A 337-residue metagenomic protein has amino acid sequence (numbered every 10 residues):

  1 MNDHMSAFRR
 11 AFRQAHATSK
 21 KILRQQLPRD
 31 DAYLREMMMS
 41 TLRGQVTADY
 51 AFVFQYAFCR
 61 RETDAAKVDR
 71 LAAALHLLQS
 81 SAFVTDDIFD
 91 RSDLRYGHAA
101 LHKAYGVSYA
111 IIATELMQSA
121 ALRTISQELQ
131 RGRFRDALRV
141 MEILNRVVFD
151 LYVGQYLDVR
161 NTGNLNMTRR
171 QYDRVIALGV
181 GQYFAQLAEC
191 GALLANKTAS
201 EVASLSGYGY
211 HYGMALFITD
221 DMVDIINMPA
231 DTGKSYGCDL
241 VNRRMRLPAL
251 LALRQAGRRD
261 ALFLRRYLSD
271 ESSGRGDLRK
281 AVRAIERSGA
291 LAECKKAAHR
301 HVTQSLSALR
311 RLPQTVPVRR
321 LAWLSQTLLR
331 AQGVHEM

Functional and structural regions predicted by a protein language model:
M1-R24: N-terminal amphipathic/basic leader segments beginning at the initiator methionine
A11-A15, Q182, L240-R243, K296-H301: Short acidic alpha-helix initiation/capping motifs at coil-to-helix transition points, especially at protein N-termini
R13, A17-K20, D86, M141-N145 (+2 more regions): Hydrophobic core segments within long, regular secondary-structure runs in both alpha- and beta-rich folds
L27-D260, W323-L329: Mg2+-dependent prenyl diphosphate-binding active-site environment of isoprenoid biosynthetic enzymes
Q130, L312-P313: Membrane interface segments of multi-pass transport proteins and intramembrane proteases
V147-D150, H211-Y212, D270-G274, R287-S288 (+2 more regions): A short structural micro-motif
L262-R310: Mobile late-domain/C-terminal helix-loop "cap" segments that border catalytic sites or the cytosolic face
H301, S307, Q314-M337: Short, amphipathic C-terminal "tail helix"
